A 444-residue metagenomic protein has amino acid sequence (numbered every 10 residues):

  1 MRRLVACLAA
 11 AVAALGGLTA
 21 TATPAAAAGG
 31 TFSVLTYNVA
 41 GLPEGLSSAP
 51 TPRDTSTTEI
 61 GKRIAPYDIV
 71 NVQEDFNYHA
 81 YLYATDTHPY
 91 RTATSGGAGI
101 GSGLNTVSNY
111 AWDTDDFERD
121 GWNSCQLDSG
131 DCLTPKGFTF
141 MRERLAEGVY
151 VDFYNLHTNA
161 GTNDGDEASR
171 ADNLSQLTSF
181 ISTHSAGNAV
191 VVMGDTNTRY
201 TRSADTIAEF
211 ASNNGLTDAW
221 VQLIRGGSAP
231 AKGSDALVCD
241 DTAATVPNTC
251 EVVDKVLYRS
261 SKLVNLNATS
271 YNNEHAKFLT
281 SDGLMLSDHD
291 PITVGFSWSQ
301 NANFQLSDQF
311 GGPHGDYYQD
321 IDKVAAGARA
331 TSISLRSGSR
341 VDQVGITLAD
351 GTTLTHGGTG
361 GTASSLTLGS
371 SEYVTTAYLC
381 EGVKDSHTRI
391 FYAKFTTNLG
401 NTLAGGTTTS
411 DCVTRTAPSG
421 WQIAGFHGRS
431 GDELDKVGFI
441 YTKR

Functional and structural regions predicted by a protein language model:
M1-L8: Bacterial N-terminal signal peptides that target proteins for export
L4, T19-A84, Q300: N-terminal, active-site-proximal structural segment of metallo-dependent hydrolase catalytic domains
A9-G17: Hydrophobic core
F32-V39, I60-H79, V107, M141 (+5 more regions): Active-site beta-strand/loop signature of hydrolases that rely on acidic residues for catalysis
T36-T55, G121-C132, N159-S169: Acidic/histidine-rich helix-loop elements that form or flank divalent-metal/phosphate-binding sites at the catalytic
I69-T158: Structured beta-strand-rich core segments of catalytic domains in phosphoester-bond hydrolases
S182-V190, T198-N303: Metal-dependent phosphoester-hydrolase catalytic domains
N301-R444: Lectin-type carbohydrate-recognition ectodomains
